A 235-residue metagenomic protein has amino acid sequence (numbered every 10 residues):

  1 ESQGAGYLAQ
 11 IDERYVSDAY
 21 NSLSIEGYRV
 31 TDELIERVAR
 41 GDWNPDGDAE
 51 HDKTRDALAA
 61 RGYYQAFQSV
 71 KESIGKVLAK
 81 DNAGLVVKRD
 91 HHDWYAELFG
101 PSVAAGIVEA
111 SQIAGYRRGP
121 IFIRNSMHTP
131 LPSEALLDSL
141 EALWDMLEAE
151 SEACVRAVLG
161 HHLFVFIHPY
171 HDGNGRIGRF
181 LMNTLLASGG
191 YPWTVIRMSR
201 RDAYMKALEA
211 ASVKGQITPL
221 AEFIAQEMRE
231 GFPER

Functional and structural regions predicted by a protein language model:
E1-R235: FIC/Doc superfamily catalytic core
